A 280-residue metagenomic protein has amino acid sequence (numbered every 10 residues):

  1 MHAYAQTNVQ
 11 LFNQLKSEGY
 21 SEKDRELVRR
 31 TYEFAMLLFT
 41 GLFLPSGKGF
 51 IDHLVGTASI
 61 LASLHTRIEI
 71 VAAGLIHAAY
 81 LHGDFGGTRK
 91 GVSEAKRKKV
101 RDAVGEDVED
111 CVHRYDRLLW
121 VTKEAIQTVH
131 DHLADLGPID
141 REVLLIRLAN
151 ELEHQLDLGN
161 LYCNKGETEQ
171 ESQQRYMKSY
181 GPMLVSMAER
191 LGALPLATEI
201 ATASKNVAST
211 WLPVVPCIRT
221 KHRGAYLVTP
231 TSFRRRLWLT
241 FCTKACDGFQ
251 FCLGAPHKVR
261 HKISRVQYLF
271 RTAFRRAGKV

Functional and structural regions predicted by a protein language model:
A3-G19: Short, contiguous pre-domain boundary segments
Y4, D24-V28, F50: Generic alpha-helical segment signature
N8-F12, R29-Y32, R97: An amphipathic alpha-helix signature
G19-Y20, E26-E33: N-terminal anchoring/assembly modules that precede and organize ATP-driven motor systems
M36-A193, A197-A201, G224-H257, H261 (+1 more regions): Divalent metal-dependent catalytic cores for phosphoryl transfer on phosphate-bearing substrates
V207, C217-T220: C-terminal, well-folded lobe of enzymatic/effector domains
V280: Intrinsically disordered, low-complexity terminal tails/loops enriched in metal-binding residues
